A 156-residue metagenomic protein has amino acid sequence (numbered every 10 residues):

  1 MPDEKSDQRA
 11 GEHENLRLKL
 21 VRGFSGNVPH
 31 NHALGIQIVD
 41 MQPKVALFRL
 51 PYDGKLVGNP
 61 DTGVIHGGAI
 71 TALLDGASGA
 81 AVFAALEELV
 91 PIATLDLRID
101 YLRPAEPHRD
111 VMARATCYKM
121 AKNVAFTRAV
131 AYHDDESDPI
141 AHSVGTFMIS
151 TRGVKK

Functional and structural regions predicted by a protein language model:
M1-K156: Terminal targeting signals and extreme-terminal segments of soluble enzymes
